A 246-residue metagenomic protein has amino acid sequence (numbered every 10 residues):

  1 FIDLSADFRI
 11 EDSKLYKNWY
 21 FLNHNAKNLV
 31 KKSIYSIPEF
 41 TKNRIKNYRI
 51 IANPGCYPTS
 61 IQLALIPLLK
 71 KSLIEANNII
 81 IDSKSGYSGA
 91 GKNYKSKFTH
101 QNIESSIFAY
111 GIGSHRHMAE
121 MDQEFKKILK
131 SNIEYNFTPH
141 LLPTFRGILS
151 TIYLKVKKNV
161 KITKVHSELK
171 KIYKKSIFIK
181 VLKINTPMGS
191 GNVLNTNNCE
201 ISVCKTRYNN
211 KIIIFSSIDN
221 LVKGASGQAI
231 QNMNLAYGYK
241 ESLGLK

Functional and structural regions predicted by a protein language model:
F1-S105, Y110-I112, C204-Y208, L243: N-terminal Rossmann-like NAD(P) cofactor-binding subdomain of oxidoreductases, focused on the glycine-rich
K32, C56-L63, I112-E120, K164 (+3 more regions): Conserved active-site and cofactor/substrate-binding residues in soluble primary-metabolism enzymes
P67, E168-I172, I230-M233: Short, solvent-exposed amphipathic alpha-helical segments in soluble enzyme and RNA/protein-processing domains
A76-S83, Y87-I214: C-terminal substrate-binding/catalytic lobe of Rossmann-fold NAD(P)-dependent oxidoreductases
E200-K246: NAD(P)-dependent Rossmann-like dehydrogenase/reductase catalytic/cofactor-binding core
